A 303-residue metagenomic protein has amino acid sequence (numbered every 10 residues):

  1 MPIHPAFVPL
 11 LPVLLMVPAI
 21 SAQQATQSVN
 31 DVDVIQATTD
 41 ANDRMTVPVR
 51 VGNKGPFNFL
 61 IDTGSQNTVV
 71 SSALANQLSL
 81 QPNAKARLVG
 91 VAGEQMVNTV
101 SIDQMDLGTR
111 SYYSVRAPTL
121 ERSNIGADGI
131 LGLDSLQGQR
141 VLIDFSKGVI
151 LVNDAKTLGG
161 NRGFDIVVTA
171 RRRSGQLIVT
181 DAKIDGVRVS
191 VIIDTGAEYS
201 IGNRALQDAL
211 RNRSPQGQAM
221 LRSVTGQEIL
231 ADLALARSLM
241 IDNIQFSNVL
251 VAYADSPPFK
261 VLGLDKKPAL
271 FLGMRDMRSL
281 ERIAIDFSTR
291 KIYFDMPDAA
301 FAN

Functional and structural regions predicted by a protein language model:
M1-A6: Positively charged n-region of N-terminal signal peptides that target proteins for export
V8-P18: Bacterial N-terminal signal peptides
I20-N303: Pepsin/retropepsin-fold aspartyl endopeptidases
